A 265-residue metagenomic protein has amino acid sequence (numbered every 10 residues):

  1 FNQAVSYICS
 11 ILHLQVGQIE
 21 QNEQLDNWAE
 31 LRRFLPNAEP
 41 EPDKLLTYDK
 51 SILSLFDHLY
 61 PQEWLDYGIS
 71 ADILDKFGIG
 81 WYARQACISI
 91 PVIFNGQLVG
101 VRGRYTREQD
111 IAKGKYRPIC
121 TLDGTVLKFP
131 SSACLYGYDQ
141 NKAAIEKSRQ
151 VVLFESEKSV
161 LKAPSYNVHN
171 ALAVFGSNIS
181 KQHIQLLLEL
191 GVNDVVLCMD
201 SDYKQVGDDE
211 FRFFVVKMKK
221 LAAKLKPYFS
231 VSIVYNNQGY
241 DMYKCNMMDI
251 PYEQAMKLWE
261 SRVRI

Functional and structural regions predicted by a protein language model:
F1-I69, C87, E108: Non-catalytic accessory segments of DNA primases and related replication-initiation nucleases
F1-V16, D66-I88, M248-I265: Short, small/acidic-rich helices and loops at N termini and domain boundaries of DNA replication/processing enzymes
N2-V5, L98, V160, Q205: Internal amphipathic alpha-helical segments of the cytochrome P450 catalytic fold
G17, V99, L225: Secretory-pathway/luminal and periplasmic proteins that interact with or process carbohydrate-rich
K76-A83, G100-G103, Q205-G207: Glycine-centered structural positions embedded in regular secondary structure
R84-L190: Phosphate-handling DNA/RNA-contact segment within nucleic-acid enzymes
S148-R149, V160-I265: TOPRIM fold recognition
